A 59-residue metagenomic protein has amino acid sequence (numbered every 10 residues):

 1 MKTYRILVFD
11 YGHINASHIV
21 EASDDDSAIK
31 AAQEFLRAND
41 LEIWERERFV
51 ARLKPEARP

Functional and structural regions predicted by a protein language model:
M1-N15: Short aromatic-glycine-(Arg/Gly/Cys) micro-motifs in beta-strand/loop hairpins
L7, E21, R58-P59: Non-catalytic interaction/Regulatory regions outside core domains
I14-A22: A short, exposed loop/beta-hairpin motif centered on an aromatic-Gly-Thr core
D24-D40: A short, charged, amphipathic alpha-helix used as a generic interaction element across diverse proteins
R37-P59: Short, mixed-charge low-complexity intrinsically disordered segments
